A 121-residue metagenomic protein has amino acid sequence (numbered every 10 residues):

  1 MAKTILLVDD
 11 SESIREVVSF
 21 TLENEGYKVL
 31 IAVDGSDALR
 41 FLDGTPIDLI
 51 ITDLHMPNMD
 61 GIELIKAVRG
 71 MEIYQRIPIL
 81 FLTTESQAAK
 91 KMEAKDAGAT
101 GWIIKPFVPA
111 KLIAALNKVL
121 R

Functional and structural regions predicted by a protein language model:
E16-N24: Charged docking surfaces used in two-component/phosphorelay signaling
I31-L49: Acidic, metal-coordinating helix/loop segments flanking the phosphotransfer/catalytic sites of two-component signaling
D53, T83: Active-site residues of response regulator receiver
M56: Receiver (REC) domain active-site loop signature in two-component systems and cognate sites in sensor histidine kinases
T100: Short, glycine/charged-rich "phosphate-handling" switch motifs in NTP-dependent and phosphotransfer domains
F107-L116: C-terminal output helix
